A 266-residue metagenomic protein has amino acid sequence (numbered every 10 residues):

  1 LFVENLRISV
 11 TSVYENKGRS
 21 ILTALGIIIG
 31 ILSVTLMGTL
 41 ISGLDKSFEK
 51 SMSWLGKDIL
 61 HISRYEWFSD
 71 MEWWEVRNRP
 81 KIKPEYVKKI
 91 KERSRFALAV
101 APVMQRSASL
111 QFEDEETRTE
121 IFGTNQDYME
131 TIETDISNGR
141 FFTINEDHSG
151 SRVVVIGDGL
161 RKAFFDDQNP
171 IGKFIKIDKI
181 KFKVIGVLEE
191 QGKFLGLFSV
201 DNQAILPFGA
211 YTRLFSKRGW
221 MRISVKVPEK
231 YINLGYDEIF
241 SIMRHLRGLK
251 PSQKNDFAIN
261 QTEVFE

Functional and structural regions predicted by a protein language model:
F2-Y14, Y86, I90: A short amphipathic helical element positioned immediately N-terminal to and/or at the very start of a transmembrane
R7-E15, S20-I21, L40, V100: A generic "structured core" feature
G18-K46: Short, strongly hydrophobic transmembrane alpha-helices
I28, S109, R222-K226, A258: Short aromatic/hydrophobic contact patches that present stacked aromatics for nucleic-acid/ligand binding
S42-E120, D127-E130, N145, K162-A163 (+2 more regions): Hydrophobic, regular-secondary-structure patches
T119, F182-G186, F257: Small-residue-enriched segments and motifs
Q126-F142, S151-S252: Mid-to-C-terminal secondary-structure elements that act as membrane-proximal/extracytoplasmic interface segments
Y236-I239, S252-E266: Peri-transmembrane interface segments
